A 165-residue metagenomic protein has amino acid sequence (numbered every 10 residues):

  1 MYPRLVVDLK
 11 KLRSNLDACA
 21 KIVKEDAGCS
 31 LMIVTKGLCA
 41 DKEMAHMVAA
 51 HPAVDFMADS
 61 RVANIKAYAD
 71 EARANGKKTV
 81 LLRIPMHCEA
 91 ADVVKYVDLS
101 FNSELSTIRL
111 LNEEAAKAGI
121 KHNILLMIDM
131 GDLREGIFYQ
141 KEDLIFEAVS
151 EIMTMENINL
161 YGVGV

Functional and structural regions predicted by a protein language model:
M1-V7: Generic N-terminal amphipathic, Lys/Arg-enriched alpha-helix
Y2, D26-A27, A90: Generic signal for short, ordered secondary-structure residues within or immediately flanking folded domains
K10-A18: A non-catalytic, amphipathic alpha-helix used as a structural packing/dimerization or gating element in enzyme scaffolds
D17-A27: CE4/NodB-like, metal-dependent polysaccharide N-deacetylase domain that modifies extracellular/periplasmic N-acetylated
S30-V165: Active-site-proximal beta-alpha core segment in soluble small-molecule metabolic enzymes
